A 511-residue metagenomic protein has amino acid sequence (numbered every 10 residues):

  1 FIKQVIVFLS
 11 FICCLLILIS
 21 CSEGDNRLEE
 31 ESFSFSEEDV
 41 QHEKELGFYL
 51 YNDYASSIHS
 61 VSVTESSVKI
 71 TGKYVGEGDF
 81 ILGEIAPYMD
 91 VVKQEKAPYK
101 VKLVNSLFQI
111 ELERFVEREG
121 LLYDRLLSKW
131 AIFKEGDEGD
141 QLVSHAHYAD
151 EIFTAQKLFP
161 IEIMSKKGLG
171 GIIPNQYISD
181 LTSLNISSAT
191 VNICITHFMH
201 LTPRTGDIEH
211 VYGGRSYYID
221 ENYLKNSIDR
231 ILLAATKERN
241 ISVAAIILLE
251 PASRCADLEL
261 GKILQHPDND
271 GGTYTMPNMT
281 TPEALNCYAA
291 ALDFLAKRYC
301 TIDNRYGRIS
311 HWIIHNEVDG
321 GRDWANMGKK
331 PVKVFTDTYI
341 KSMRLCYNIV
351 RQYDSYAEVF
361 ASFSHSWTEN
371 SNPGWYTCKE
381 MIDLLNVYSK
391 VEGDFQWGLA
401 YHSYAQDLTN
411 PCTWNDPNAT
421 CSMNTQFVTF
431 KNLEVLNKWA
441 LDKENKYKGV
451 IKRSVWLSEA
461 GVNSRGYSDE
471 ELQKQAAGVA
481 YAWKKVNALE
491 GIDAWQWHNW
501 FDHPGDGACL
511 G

Functional and structural regions predicted by a protein language model:
F8-I17: Bacterial N-terminal signal peptides
I17-H42: Bacterial Sec-dependent N-terminal signal peptides
F33-K157: Beta-strand-enriched, solvent-exposed domains that form extended recognition/catalytic surfaces
E111-E117, L127, V143-H197: Boundary/entry segment of secreted carbohydrate-active catalytic domains
I161, A291, A296-K297, R308 (+1 more regions): Noncatalytic carbohydrate-binding groove/subsite architecture in carbohydrate-active enzymes
G171-S183, L292-C300, Y376-V387, A476-K485: Short, acidic/polar
S187-E369, Q406-D407, D502-G507: Substrate-binding cleft and catalytic face of glycoside hydrolase catalytic domains, especially the flexible beta-alpha
D323, Y467-G511: Aromatic-rich peripheral "rim/lid" segments of glycoside hydrolase catalytic domains that contact and position glycan
